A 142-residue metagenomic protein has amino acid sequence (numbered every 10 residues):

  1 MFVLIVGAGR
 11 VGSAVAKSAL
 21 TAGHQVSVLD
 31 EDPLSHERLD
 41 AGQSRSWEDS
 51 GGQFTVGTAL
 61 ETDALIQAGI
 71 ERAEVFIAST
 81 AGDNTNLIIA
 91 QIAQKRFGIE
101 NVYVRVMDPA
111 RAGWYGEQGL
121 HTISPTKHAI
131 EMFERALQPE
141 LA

Functional and structural regions predicted by a protein language model:
M1-A142: Cytosolic regulatory regions of ion transport systems
